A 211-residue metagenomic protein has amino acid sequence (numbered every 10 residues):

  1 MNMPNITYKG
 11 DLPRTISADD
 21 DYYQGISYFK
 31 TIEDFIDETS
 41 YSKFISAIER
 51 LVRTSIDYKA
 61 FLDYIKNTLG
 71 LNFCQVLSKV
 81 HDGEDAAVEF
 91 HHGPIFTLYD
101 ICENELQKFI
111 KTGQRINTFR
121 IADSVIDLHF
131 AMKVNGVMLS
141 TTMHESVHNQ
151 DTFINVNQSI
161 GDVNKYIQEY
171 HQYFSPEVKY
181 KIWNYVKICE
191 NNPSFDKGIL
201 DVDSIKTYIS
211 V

Functional and structural regions predicted by a protein language model:
N2-L71, V80-A86, L139, K179-V211: Replace "small metal-dependent catalytic modules" with "small catalytic or cofactor-binding modules
Y58-Q114, T142: Short cysteine-rich loop/turn motifs with clustered Cys
E89-Y99, N155-Y166: Short cysteine/histidine-rich metal-coordination sites, predominantly Zn2+-binding motifs
F90, V134-H144, S175, E190 (+1 more regions): Extended, compositionally biased low-complexity polar/Lys-Gly-rich tracts and adjacent boundary/linker regions are
E103-L128, Y170-N192: Short Fe-S-cluster ligation motifs
G113-I121, V125-G161: Short Cys/His-centered divalent metal-binding micro-motifs
T152, D162-H171, K179: Acidic metal-coordinating catalytic centers involved in nucleic-acid phosphodiester chemistry
